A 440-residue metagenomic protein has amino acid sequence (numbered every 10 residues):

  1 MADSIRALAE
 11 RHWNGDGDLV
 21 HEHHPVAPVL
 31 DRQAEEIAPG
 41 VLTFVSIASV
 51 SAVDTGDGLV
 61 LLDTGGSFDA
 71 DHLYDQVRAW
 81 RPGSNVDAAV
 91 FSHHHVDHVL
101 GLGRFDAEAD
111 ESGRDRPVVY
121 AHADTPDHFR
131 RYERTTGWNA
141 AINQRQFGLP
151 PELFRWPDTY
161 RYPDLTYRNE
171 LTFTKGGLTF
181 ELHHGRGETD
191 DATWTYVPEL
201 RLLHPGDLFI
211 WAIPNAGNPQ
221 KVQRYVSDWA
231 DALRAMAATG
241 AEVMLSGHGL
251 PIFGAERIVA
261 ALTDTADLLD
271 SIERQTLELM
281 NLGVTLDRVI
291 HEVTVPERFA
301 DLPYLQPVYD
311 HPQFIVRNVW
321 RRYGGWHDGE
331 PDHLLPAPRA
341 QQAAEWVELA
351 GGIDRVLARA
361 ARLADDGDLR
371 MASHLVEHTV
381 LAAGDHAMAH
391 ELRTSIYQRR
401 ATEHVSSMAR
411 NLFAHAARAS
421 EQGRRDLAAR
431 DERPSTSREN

Functional and structural regions predicted by a protein language model:
M1-E22, W138, A238, P251-N440: Accessory terminal helices/loops
A2-E10, R104-R155: Binuclear metal-dependent hydrolase catalytic cores
P28-G83, W194-G206: Conserved beta-strand hairpin/beta-sheet module of binuclear metal-dependent hydrolase folds, prominently
A34, D57, F68-V118: Active-site metal-binding motif and surrounding structural segment of the metallo-beta-lactamase
G40, V53, D63, H93 (+8 more regions): Divalent metal-coordination and catalytic microenvironments
L42, V90, Y120, L165-Y167 (+3 more regions): Hydrophobic/aromatic beta-strand patches that form the interior of the parallel beta-sheet core in alpha/beta enzyme
L59-V60, G66-F68, T172-T174, T179 (+1 more regions): Metallo-beta-lactamase
D127-H184, D228-G240: Metallo-beta-lactamase
